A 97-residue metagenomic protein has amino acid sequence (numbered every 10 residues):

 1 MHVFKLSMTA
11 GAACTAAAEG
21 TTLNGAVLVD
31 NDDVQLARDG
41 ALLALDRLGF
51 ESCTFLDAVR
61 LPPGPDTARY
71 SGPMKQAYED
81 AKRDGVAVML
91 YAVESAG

Functional and structural regions predicted by a protein language model:
M1-G97: Long, contiguous binding/interaction regions
